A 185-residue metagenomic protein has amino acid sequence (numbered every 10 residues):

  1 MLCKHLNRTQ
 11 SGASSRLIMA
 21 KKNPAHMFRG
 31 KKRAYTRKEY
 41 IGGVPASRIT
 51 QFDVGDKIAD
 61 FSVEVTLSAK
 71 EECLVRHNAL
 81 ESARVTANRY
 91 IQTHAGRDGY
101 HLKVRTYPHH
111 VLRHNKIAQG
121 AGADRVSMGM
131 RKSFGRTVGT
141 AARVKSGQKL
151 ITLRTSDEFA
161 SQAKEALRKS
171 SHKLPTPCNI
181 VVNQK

Functional and structural regions predicted by a protein language model:
L2-K185: Ribosome-associated RNA-binding proteins
